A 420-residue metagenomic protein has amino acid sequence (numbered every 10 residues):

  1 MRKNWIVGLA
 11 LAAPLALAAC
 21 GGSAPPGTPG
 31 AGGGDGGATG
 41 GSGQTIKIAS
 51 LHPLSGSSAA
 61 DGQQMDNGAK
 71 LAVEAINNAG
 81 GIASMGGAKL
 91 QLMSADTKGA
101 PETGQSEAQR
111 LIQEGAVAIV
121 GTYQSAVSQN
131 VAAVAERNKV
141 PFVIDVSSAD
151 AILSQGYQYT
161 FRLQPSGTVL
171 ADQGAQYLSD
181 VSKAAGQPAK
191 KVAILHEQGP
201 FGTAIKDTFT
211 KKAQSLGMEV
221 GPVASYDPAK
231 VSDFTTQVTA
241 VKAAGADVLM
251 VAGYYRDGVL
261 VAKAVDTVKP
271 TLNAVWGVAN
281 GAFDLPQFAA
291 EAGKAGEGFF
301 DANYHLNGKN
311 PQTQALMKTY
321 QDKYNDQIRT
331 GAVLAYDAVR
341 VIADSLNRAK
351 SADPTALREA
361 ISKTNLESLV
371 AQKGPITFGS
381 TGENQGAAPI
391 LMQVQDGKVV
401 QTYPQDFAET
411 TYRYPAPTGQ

Functional and structural regions predicted by a protein language model:
M1-K47, N78, T418-Q420: Short, low-complexity disordered leader/linker segments with a strong preference for bacterial N-terminal type II
T28-T39, A60-Q64, I82-S154, L163 (+2 more regions): Beta-alpha junction/loop-to-helix N-cap segments that form part of ligand/metal-binding clefts
G37-K70, A95-E102, Y123-A126, L195-A204 (+1 more regions): Extracytoplasmic "Venus flytrap"
K70-Q91, A184, Q214-M218: Signal peptide-proximal N-terminal region of secreted/periplasmic/extracellular or secretory-lumen proteins
A116-A224, N273-G298, N307: Extracytoplasmic ligand/sensor domains, especially the bilobed periplasmic-binding protein
S125-E136, D233, T239, A244-V268: Hydrophobic alpha-helical
V265-Y336, V399-G419: Extracellular/periplasmic periplasmic-binding protein-like sensory domains
I328-R329, D344-Q401: Segments of small-molecule ligand-sensing domains
